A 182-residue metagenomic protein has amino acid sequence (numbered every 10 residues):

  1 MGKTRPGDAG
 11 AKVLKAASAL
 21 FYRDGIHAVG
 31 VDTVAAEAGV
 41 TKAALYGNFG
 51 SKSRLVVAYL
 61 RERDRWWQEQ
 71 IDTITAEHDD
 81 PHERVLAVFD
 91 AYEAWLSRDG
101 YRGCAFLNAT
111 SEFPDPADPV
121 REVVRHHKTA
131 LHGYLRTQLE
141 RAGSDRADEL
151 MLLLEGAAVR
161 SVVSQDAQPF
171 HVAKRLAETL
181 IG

Functional and structural regions predicted by a protein language model:
M1-D24, A28-E37, S53-R54: Basic, helix-initiating cap at the start of DNA-binding domains
F21, I26, G30-V31, K42 (+3 more regions): Amphipathic alpha-helical segments enriched in hydrophobic/aromatic and basic residues that form the DNA-contacting
A38-F49: Short hydrophobic/aromatic patch on the recognition helix
K52, Y59, R63, W67 (+4 more regions): Hydrophobic/aromatic residues within well-ordered alpha-helical segments
A58, D72-G100, L150: Hydrophobic alpha-helical connector segments
W66-E69, T73, P119-T137: Short, solvent-exposed amphipathic helices
L96-E122: Amphipathic alpha-helical segments used for helix-helix packing
P119-H127, E140-I181: Hydrophobic/aromatic-rich alpha-helical bundle segments in the mid-to-C-terminal region
